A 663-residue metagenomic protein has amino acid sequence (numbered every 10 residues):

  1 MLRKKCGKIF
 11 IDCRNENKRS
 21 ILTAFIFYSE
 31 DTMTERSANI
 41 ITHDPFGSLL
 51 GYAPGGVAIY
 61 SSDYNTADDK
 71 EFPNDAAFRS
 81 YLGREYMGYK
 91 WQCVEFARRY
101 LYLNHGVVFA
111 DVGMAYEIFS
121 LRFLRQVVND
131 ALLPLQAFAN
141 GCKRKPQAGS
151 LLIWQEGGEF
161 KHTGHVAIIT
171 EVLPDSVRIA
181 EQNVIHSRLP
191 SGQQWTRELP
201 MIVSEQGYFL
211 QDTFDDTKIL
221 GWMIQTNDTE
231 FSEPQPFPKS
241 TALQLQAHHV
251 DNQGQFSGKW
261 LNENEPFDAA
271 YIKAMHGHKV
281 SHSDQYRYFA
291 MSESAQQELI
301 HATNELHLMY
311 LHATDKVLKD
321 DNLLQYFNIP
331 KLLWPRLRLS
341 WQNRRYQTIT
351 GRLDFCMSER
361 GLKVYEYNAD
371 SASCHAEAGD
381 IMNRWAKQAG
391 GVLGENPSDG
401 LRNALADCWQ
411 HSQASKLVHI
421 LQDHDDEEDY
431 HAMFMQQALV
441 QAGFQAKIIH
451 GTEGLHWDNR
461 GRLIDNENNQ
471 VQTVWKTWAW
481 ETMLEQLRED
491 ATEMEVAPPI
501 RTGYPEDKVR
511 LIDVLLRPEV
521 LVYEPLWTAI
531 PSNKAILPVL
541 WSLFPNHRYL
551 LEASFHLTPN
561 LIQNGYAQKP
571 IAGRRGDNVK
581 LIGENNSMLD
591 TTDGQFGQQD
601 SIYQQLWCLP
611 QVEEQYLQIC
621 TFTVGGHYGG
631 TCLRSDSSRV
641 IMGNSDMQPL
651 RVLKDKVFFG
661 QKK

Functional and structural regions predicted by a protein language model:
L2-K5, S20-I21: N-terminal polybasic/positive-inside topogenic patches
L2-R3, S232-K663: Preference for protein termini
R19-T32: Short, Lys/Arg-enriched N-terminal segments with co-localized hydrophobic residues within the first ~10-30 amino acids
T34-F123: N-terminal capping segments
F119-V184: ...with weaker cross-activation on analogous glycine-rich loops/strands in unrelated enzymes
K161-Q235: Aromatic- and glycine-rich peptidoglycan recognition patches
